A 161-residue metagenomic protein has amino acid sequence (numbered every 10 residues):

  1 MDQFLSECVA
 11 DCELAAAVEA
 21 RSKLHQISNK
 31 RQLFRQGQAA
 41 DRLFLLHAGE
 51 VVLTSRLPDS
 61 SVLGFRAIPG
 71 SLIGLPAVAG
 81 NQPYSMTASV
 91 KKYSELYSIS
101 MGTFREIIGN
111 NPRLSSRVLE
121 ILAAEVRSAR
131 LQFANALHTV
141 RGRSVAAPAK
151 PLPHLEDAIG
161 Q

Functional and structural regions predicted by a protein language model:
M1-Q161: Cytosolic regulatory regions built on CNB/CRP/Popeye-like sensor folds
